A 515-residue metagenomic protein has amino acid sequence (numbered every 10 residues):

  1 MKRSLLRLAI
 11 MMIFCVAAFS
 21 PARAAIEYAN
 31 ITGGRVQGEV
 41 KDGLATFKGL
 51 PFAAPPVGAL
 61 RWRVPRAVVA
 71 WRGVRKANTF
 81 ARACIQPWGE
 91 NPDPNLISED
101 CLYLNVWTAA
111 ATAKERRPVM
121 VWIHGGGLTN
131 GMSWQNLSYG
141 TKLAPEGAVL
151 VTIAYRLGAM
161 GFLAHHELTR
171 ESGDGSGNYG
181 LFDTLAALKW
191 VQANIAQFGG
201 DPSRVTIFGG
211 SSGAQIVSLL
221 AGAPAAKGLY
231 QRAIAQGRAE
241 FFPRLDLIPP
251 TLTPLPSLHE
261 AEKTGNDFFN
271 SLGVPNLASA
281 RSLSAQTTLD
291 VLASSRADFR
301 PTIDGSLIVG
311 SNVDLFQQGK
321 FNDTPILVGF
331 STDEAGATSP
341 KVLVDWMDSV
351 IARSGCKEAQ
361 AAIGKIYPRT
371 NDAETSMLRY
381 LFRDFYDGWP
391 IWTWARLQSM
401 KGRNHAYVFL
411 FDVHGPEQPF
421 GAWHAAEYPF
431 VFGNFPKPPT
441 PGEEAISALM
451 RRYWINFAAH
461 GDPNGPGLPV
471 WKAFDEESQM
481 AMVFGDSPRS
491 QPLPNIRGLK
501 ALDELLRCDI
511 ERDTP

Functional and structural regions predicted by a protein language model:
M1-A9: Bacterial N-terminal signal peptides that target proteins for export
A9-A18: Bacterial N-terminal signal peptides
S20-N178, P202, K437-Y453, A459-V470 (+3 more regions): Non-catalytic accessory segments of hydrolases
Q86-V274, S306-V309, D314-K341, R403 (+1 more regions): Serine-hydrolase-like catalytic core of hydrolytic proteins
D100-N105, A187, A261, G265 (+6 more regions): Alpha-helical packing segments of well-folded alpha/beta enzyme cores
K142-L143, G222-A226, E417-W423, A473-F474: Short glycine-biased active-site loop of nucleotidyltransferases that positions the nucleotide triphosphate and helps
R156-A159, F208-S212, F409-Q418, P469-D475: Short, solvent-exposed turn/loop segments enriched in Gly/Ser/Thr/Pro and often Arg
R232, L245-P250, P275-E444, Y453 (+1 more regions): Substrate-gating cap/lid region and adjacent catalytic-acid/histidine neighborhood within extracellular/lumenal
